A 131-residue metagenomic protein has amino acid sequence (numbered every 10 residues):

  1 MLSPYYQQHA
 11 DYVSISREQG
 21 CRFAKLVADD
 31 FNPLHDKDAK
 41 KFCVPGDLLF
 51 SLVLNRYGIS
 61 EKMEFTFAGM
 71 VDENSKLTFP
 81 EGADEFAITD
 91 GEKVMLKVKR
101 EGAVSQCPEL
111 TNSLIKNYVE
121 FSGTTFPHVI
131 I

Functional and structural regions predicted by a protein language model:
M1-K41, K62, D72, A83-T124: Catalytic strand-loop segment that frames the active site of acyl-thioester-processing enzymes
F42-E64, L114-I131: Active-site helix/loop of acyl-thioester processing domains in fatty-acid/polyketide metabolism, spanning hotdog-fold
F65-P80: Short, structured protein-protein interaction patches enriched in aromatics and acidic/basic residues, typified by
